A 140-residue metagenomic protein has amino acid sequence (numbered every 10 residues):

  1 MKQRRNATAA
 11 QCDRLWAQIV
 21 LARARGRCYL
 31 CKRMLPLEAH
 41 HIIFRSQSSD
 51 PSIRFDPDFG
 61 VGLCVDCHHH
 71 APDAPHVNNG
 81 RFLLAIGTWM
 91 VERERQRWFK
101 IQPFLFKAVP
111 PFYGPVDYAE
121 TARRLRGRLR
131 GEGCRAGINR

Functional and structural regions predicted by a protein language model:
M1-R25, K32-P36, W89, R97-R140: A boundary/linker detector
K2-T8, S46-V61, H69-V116: Polybasic, low-complexity binding patches
L21-G26, D56-G60: Short metal-coordination and nucleic-acid-contact micro-motifs, chiefly zinc-binding Cys/His arrays
C28-C31, C64: Short cysteine-rich clusters marking metal-coordination/redox-active sites
R33-M34, H68-H70: Detector for the c-type heme attachment site
A39-I42: Histidine-centered catalytic micro-motifs used for acid/base chemistry in nuclease and nucleotide-processing active
